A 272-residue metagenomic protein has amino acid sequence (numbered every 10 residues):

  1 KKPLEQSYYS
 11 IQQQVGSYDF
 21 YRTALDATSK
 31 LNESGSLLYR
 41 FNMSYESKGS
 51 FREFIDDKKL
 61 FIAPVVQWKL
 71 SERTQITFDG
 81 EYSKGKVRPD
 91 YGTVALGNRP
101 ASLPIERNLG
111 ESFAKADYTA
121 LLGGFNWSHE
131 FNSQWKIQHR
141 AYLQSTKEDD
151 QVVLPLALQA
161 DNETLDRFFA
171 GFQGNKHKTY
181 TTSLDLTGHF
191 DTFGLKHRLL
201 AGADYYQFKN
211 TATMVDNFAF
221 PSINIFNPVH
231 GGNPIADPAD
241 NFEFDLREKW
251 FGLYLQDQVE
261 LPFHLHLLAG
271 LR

Functional and structural regions predicted by a protein language model:
K2-P64, L70-T74: Outer-membrane beta-barrel translocator/receptor signature
L4-D26, G194-K196, A203-P262, H266: Outer-membrane beta-barrel transmembrane domain signature of Gram-negative proteins, especially the mid-to-C-terminal
S7, Y21-L25, L60-P64, T119-F125 (+2 more regions): Hydrophobic, lipid-facing positions within transmembrane beta-strands of outer-membrane proteins
I11-V15, L25, F41-Y45, P64 (+4 more regions): Transmembrane beta-barrel strands of outer-membrane/channel proteins
Q13, T23, T74, W127-H129 (+4 more regions): Polar/charged side chains located within well-ordered beta-strands of beta-rich proteins
S29-L31, Q67-W68, G80, F125 (+5 more regions): Residue-level signature of outer-membrane beta-barrel architecture
G35-L37, R73-I76, Q134-I137, G194 (+1 more regions): Repeated loop/turn-to-beta-strand initiation elements of outer-membrane beta-barrel proteins
E46, S50, V65-E130, L143-H177 (+3 more regions): Acidic/polar loop-and-plug regions of large Gram-negative outer-membrane beta-barrel proteins
